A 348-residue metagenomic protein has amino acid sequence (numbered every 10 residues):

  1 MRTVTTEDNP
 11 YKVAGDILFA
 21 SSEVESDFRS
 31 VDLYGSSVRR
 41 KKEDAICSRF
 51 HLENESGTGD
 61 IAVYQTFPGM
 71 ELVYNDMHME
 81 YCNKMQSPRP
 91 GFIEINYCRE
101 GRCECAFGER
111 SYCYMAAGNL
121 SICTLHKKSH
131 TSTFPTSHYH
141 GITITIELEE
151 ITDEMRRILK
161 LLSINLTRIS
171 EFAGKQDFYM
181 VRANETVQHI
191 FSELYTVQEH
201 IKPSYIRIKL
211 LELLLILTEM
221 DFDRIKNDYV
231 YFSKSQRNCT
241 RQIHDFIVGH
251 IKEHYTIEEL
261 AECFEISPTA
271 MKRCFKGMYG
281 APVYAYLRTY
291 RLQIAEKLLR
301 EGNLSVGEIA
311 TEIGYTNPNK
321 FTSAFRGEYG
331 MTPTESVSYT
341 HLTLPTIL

Functional and structural regions predicted by a protein language model:
R2-E71, H78, C82: Membrane-cytosol interface segments
A45-L166: N-terminal regulatory/effector-sensing and dimerization cores that precede helix-turn-helix DNA-binding domains
L161-S163, M180-Q188: A short mid-domain helix/strand-loop element embedded in enzyme catalytic domains that forms or borders the active-site
T167-R182, E199-Y205, L215-D245, G249 (+2 more regions): Short, Lys/Arg-enriched, Trp-marked, Pro/Gly-tolerant hinge/linker segments that flank
E199, E253, G302-N303: Flexible coil/turn residues that form the inter-helical turn or adjacent wing/linker of helix-turn-helix
L215-F222, F246-V248, E253-Y290, A310-E335: Basic/polar phosphate-binding segments, predominantly the helix-turn-helix DNA-binding elements of transcriptional
Y339-T346: Conserved small/polar residues in nucleotide/adenosyl-binding loops
